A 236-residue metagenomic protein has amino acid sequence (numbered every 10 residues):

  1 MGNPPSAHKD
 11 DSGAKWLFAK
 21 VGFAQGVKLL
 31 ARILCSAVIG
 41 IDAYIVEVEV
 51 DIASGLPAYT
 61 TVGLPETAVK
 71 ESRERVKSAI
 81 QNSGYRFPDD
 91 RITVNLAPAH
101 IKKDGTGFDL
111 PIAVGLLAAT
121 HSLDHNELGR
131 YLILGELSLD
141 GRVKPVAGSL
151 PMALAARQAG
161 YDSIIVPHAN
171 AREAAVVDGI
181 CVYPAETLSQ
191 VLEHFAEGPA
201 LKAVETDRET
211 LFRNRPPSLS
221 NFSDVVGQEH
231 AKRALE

Functional and structural regions predicted by a protein language model:
G2-A7, D11-E236: Peripheral, non-AAA+ core regions of ATP-driven protein-machinery
